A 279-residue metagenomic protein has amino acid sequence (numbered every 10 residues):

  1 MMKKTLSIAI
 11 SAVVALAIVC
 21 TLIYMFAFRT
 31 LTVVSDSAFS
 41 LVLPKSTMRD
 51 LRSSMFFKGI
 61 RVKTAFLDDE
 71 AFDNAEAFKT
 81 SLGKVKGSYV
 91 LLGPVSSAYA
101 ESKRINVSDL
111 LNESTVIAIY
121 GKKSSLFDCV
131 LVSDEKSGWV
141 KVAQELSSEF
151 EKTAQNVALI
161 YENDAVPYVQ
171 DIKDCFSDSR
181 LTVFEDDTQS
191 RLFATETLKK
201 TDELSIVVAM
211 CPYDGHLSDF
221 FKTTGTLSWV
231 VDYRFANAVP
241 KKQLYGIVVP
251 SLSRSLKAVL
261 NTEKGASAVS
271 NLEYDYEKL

Functional and structural regions predicted by a protein language model:
A9-I23: Hydrophobic membrane-insertion alpha-helices, especially the h-region of bacterial N-terminal signal peptides
T32-E76: Extracytoplasmic "Venus flytrap"
V34-S35, K86-S97, I117-I119, A158-Y161 (+2 more regions): Periplasmic-binding protein-like
F72-S88, N106, S190-L204: Short, well-structured alpha-helical segments in soluble
I105-S133, R234-K241: Flexible loop/hinge segments that line or gate small-molecule binding clefts
K123-S148, P240-S253: Short beta-strand elements at the ligand-binding edges of bilobed clamshell
S137-R180, A266-L279: An alpha-beta-alpha
L227, Y233-L279: Flexible loop/turn connectors
